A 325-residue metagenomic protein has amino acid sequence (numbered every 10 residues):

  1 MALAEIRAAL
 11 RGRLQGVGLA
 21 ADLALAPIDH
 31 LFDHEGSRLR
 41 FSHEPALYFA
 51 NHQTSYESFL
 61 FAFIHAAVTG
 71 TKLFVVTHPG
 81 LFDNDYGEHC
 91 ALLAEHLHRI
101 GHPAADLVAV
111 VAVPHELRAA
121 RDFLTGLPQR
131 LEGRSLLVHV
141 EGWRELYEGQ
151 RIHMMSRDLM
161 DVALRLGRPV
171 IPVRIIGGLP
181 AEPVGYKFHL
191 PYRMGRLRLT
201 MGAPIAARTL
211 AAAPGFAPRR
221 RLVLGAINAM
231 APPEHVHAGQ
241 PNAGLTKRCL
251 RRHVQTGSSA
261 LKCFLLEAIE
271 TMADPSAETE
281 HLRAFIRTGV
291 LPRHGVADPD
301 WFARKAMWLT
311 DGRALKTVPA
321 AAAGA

Functional and structural regions predicted by a protein language model:
M1-L19: Helix-enriched interaction subdomains in cytosolic or periplasmic regions, typified by TIR/SEFIR signaling/NADase cores
L19-T54: Helix-to-loop junction immediately C-terminal to a conserved catalytic motif
H43-E116: Catalytic core of membrane glycerolipid acyltransferases/transacylases, capturing the structured, soluble-facing
E44-A50, G133-V140, R168: Generic beta-sheet signal
Q53-E57, A119, R151-S156: Short, glycine/acidic-rich beta->alpha junctions
V110-E148: Internal catalytic-core helix/loop-beta-alpha segment that presents or stabilizes conserved functional determinants
S135, W143-P214, G244-E267: A cross-family acyltransferase "interaction/gating" segment
A268-A325: C-terminal non-catalytic accessory extensions
